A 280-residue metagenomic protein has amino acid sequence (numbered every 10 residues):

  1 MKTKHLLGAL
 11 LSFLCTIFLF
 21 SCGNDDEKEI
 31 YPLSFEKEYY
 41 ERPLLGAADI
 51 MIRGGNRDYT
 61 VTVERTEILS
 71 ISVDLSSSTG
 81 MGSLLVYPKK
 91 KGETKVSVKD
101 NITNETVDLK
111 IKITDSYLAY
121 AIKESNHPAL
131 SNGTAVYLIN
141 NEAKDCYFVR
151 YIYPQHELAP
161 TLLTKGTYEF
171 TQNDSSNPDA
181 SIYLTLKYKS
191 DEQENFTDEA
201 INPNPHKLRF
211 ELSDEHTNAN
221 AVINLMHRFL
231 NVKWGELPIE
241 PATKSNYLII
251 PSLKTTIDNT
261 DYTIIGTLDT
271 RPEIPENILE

Functional and structural regions predicted by a protein language model:
M1-L10: Bacterial N-terminal signal peptides that target proteins for export
L10-S12, P160: Alpha-helical protein-protein interaction elements
F18-S21: C-terminal motif of bacterial Sec signal peptides marking the signal peptidase cleavage site
G23-T185, D191, N195-P205, E211-I278: Extracytoplasmic soluble-region selector
